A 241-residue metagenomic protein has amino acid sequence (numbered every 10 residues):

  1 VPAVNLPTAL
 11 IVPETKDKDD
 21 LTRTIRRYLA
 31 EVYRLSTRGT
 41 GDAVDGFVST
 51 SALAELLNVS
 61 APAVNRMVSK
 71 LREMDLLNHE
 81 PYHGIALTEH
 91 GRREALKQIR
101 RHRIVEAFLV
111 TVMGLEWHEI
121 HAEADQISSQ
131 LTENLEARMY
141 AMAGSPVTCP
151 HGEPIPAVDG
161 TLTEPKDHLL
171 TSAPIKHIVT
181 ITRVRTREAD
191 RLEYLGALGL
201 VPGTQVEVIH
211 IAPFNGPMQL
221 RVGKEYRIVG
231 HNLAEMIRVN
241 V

Functional and structural regions predicted by a protein language model:
P2-K18: Short, Lys/Arg-enriched N-terminal segment that forms or immediately precedes the first helix of a structured domain
D19-V59: N-terminal helix-turn-helix DNA-binding core of bacterial DNA-binding proteins
T50, V68, E106: Helix-turn-helix DNA-binding elements, focusing on the entry/boundary residues of the two helices that contact DNA
P62: Key DNA-contact positions within bacterial/archaeal DNA-binding proteins
R72-E80: A short, conserved structural fragment
H83-H102: Basic, amphipathic "hinge/linker" alpha-helix immediately C-terminal to the N-terminal HTH DNA-binding motif
S128-M236: Mid-protein regulatory/catalytic core that forms ligand/cofactor-binding pockets and protein-protein interaction
